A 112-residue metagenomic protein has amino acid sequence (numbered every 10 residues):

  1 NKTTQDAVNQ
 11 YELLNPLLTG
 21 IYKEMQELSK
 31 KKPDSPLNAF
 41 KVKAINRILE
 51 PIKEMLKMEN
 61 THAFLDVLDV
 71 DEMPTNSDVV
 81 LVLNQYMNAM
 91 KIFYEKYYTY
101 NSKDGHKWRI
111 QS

Functional and structural regions predicted by a protein language model:
N1-P36: Short terminal alpha-helical segments
T3-T4, T19, I52, T61 (+2 more regions): Residue-identity detector for threonine
T4-A7, F64-L65, L83: Extended hydrophobic/Leu-rich segments
V8-N15, Y22, V42-L49, K53 (+1 more regions): Generic structural concept
Y22-L68: Amphipathic alpha-helical interaction modules
D69-S112: Amphipathic alpha-helical binding modules
